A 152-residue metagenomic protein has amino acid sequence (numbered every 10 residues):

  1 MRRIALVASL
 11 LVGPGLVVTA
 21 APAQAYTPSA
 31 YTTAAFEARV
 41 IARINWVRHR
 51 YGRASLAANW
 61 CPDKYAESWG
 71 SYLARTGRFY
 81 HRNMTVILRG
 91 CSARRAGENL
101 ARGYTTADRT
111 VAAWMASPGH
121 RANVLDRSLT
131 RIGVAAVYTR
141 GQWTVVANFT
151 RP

Functional and structural regions predicted by a protein language model:
M1-A25: Secretory targeting and sorting signals
A21-P152: Functional surface patches built around histidine and acidic residues
